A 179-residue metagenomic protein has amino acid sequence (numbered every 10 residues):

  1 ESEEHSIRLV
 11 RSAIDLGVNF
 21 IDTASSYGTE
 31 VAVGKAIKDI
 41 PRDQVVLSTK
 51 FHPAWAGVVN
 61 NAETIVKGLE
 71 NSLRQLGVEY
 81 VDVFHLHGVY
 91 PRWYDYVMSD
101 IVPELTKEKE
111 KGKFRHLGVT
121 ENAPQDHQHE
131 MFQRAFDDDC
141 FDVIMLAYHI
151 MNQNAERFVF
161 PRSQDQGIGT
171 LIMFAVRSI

Functional and structural regions predicted by a protein language model:
E1, A54-V59, Y90-R92: A short acidic, helix-capping loop that chelates divalent metal ions and anchors anionic groups
E1-V46, E104: N-terminal binding-site loop/beta-alpha segment at the start of enzyme catalytic domains that lines or forms
S2-A13, N60-G77, D100, Q125-A135: Short, acidic/polar
A13, I21, V33, L47 (+6 more regions): Conserved, mostly hydrophobic/aromatic
V18, V78-V81, F114, F141: A structural motif
D43-A56, L86-H87: A short, structured active-site edge motif that brings together acidic residues
L73-R92, Y96: Active-site groove signature of glycoside hydrolases
V89-I179: Beta/alpha (TIM)-barrel catalytic core signal, keyed to glycine-rich beta->alpha loops juxtaposed to Asp/Glu that bind
